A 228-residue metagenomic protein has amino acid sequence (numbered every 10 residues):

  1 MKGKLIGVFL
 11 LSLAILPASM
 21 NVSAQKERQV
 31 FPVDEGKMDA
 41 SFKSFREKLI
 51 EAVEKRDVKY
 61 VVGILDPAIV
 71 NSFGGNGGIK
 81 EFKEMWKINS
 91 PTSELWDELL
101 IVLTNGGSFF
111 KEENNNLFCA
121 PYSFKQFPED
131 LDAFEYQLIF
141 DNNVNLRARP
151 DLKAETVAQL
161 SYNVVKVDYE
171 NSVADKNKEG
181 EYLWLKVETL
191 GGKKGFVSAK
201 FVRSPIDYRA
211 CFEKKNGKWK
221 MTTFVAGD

Functional and structural regions predicted by a protein language model:
M1-F9: Bacterial N-terminal signal peptides that target proteins for export
F9-L11, I15: Hydrophobic helical h-region of N-terminal Sec-dependent signal peptides in bacterial secretory/periplasmic proteins
S19-M20: N-terminal signal peptide c-region/cleavage motif recognized by signal peptidases
A24-E51, G63: Short, low-complexity N-terminal intrinsically disordered segments enriched in polar/charged residues
D57-A68: Short, well-ordered alpha-helical segments enriched in acidic and aromatic residues
F73-F140, V144-T156, N171-S172, Y182 (+1 more regions): Surface-exposed, charged secondary-structure patches
T156-R203: SH3/SH3-like beta-barrel superfamily modules
R209-D228: Long, low-complexity intrinsically disordered regions
